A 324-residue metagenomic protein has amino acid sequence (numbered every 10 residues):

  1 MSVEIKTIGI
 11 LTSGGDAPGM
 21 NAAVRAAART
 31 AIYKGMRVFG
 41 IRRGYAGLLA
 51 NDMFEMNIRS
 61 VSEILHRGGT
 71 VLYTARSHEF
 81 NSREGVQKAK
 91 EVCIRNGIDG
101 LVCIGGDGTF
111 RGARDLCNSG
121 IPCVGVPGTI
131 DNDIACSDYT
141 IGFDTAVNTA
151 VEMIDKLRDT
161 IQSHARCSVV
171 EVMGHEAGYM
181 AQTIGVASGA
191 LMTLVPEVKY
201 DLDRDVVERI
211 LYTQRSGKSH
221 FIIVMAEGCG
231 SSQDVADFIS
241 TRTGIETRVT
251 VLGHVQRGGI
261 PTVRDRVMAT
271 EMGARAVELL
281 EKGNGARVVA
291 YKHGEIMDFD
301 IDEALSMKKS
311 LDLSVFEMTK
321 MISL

Functional and structural regions predicted by a protein language model:
M1-S2, L48-C103, T109, I141-N148 (+2 more regions): Glycine-rich oxoanion-binding loops at beta->alpha junctions
S2-L49: N-terminal phosphate-binding or glycine-rich loops at protein starts, especially the Walker A/P-loop of NTPases
T7-G14, T70-A75, G100-C103, S168-E171 (+1 more regions): Short glycine-rich or small-residue beta-strand-to-loop segments that form or flank ligand, phosphate, metal/Fe-S
S13-D16, M36, I41-A46, R76-S77 (+8 more regions): Short, ordered loop/turn segments at secondary-structure junctions
A22-A27, G108-I121, A181: Short Gly/Thr/Asp-enriched flexible loops that form oxyanion-binding sites at enzyme active sites
C103-G105, D115, P122, F143-E246 (+1 more regions): Accessory alpha-helical/coil subdomains and C-terminal extensions that flank or cap enzyme catalytic cores
S231-D234, I239-L324: C-terminal non-catalytic interaction/assembly regions of soluble proteins
